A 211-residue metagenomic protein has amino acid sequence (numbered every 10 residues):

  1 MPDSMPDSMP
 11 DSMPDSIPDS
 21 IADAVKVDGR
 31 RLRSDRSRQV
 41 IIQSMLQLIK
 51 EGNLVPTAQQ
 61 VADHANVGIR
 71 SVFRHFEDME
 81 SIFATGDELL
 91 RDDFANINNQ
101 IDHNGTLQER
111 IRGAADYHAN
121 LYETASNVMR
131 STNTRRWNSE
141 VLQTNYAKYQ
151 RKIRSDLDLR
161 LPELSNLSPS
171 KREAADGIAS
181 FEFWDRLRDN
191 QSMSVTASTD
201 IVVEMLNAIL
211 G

Functional and structural regions predicted by a protein language model:
M1-V55, Q59-V67, S81: Basic, helix-initiating cap at the start of DNA-binding domains
V25-K26, Q47-P56, D63, A84-A114: Amphipathic alpha-helical linker/stalk segments
V67-F76: Short hydrophobic/aromatic patch on the recognition helix
H75-F76, T85, I201: Residues in the recognition helix of alpha-helical DNA-binding motifs
F76, T134-N138, I178-F181: Short helix-capping/turn signature of helix-turn-helix
N98-H103, T132-E140: Short linear capping/connector segments at secondary-structure termini
N120-N127, N133, E140-E173, D200-L210: Amphipathic alpha-helical packing segments from all-alpha helical-bundle domains
L159, R172-V195, A208-G211: Amphipathic C-terminal alpha-helical segment
